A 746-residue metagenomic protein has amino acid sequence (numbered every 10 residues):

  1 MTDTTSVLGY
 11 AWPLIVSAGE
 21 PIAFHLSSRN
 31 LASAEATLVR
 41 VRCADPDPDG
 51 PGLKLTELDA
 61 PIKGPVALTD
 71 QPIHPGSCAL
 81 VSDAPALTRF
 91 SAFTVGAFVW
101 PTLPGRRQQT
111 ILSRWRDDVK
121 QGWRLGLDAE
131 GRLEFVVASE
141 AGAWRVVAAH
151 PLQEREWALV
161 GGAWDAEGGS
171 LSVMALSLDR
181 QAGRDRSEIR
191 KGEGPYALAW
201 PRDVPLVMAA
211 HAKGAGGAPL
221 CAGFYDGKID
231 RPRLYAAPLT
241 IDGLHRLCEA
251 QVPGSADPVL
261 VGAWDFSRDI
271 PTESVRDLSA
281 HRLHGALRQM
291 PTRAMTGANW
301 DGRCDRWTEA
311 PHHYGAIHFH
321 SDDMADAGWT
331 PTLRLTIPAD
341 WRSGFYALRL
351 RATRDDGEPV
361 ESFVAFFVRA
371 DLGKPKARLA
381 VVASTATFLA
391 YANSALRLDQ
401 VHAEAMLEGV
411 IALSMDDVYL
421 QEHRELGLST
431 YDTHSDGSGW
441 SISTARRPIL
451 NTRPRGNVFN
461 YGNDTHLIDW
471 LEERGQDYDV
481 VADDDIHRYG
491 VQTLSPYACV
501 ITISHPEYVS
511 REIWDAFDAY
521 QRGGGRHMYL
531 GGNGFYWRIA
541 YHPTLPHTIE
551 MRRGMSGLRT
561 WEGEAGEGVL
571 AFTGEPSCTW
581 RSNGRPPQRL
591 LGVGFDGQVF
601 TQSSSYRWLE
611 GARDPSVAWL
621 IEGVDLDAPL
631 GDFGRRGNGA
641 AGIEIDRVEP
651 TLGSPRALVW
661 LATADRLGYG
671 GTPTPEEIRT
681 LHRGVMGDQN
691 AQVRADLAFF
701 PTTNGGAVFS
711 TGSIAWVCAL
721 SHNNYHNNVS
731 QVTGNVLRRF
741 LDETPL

Functional and structural regions predicted by a protein language model:
M1-S6: Proline/serine/threonine-rich low-complexity linkers at boundaries of modular beta-sandwich domains
G9, L14-S33, V41-N299: Extracellular glycan-associated modules
L31, V41, A294-A325, F345 (+1 more regions): Aromatic-Pro/Gly-enriched surface loop or interdomain linker that acts as a lid/target-recognition segment
K63-C78, Y314-R334: Aromatic sugar-binding surface patches on proteins that engage polysaccharides or sugar-phosphate polymers
T69, G344-L350: Short, aromatic- and glycine-rich surface loops/edge beta-strands on solvent-exposed regions
V81-A86, G216-A218, A325-W341: Signal that preferentially marks extracellular ectodomain short beta-strand elements of beta-sandwich modules
D322-D323, R334-T336, D340-R342, R453-T544 (+2 more regions): Helical hinge/lid and interdomain linker segments adjacent to catalytic or ligand-binding clefts that mediate domain
T544-N724, N728-V729, G734, F740: Glycine-rich, aromatic-lined ligand/substrate-binding cores of catalytic and carbohydrate-binding domains
